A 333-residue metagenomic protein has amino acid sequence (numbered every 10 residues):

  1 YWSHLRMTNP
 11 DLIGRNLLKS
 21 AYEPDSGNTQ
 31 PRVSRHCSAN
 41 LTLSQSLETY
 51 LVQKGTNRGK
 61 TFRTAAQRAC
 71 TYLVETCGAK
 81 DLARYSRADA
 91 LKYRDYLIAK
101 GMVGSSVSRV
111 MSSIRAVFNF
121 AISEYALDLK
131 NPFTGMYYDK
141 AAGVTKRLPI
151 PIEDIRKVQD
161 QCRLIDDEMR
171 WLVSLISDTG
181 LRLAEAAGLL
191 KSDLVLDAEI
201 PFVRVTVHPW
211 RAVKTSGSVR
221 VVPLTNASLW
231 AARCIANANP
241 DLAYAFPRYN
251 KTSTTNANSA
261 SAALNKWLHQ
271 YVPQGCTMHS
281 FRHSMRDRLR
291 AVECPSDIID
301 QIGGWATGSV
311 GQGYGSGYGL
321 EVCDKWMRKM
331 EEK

Functional and structural regions predicted by a protein language model:
Y1-L41, V52-G55: N-terminal helical hairpins
L41-A69: Short, aromatic/basic-rich helix-turn unit that serves as a nucleic-acid recognition element
A83, L127-K130, A141-Q159, A212-T225 (+1 more regions): DNA breakage-rejoining catalytic core of tyrosine-based enzymes
G104, S108, T134-L189, G217-S218 (+1 more regions): Basic, Lys/Arg- and aromatic-enriched nucleic-acid-binding interface segment
G188-A232: Conserved tyrosine-mediated DNA breakage-rejoining catalytic core shared by Y-recombinases
L194-I200, Q274-G275, C294-G315: Short, polar N-cap/turn motifs at the start of nucleic acid-interacting alpha helices
P209, L229, K251-T252, G303-K333: Catalytic-site neighborhood detector that most strongly recognizes the C-terminal catalytic loop/helix of tyrosine
T225-Q274: Active-site/catalytic core of tyrosine-dependent DNA strand-transfer enzymes
